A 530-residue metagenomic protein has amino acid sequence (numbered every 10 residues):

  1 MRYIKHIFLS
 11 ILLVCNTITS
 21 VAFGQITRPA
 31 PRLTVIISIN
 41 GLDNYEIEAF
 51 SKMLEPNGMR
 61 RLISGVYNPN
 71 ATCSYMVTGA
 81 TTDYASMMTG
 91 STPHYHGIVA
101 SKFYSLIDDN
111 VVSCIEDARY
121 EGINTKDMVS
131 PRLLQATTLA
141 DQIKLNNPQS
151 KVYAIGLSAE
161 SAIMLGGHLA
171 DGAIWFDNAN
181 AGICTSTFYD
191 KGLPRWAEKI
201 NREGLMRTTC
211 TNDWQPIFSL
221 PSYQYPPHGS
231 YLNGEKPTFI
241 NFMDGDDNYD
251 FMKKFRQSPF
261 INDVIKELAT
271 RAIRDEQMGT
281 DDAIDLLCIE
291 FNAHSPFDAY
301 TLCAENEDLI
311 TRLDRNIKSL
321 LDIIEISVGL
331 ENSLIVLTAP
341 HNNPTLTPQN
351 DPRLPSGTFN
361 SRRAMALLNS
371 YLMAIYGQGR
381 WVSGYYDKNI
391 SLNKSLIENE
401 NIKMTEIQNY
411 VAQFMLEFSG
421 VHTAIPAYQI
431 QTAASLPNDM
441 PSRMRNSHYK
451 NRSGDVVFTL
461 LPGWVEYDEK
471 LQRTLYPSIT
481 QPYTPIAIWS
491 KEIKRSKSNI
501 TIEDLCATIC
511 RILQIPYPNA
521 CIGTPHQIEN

Functional and structural regions predicted by a protein language model:
V14-A22: C-terminal segment of classical bacterial N-terminal signal peptides
Q25-V66, C521: Active-site-proximal N-terminal segment of extracellular/periplasmic enzymes that hydrolyze or transfer
D43-A49, T72-S74, T125-S130, M252-P259 (+3 more regions): Second-shell loop/turn segments in exported
E46, F255-D281, H294-S333, I509: A long, amphipathic alpha-helix that forms part of the scaffold/cap immediately adjacent to metal-dependent active
I47-Y95, Q149-I155: Short, structured active-site-proximal loop/turn typified by the sulfatase FGly-forming signature C/S-X-P-X-R
N70, G79, S101-M128, A136 (+5 more regions): Secreted, luminal/periplasmic, and some membrane-associated catalytic domains that remodel anionic oxygen-ester
T92, A100-A283, N292-F297, S419: His/Asp/Glu-rich, glycine-adjacent segments that coordinate divalent cations and/or stabilize oxyanion chemistry on
R362-T405, Q472-I512, Q527-N530: Substrate-binding rim/cap in mid-to-C-terminal beta-strand-loop elements of soluble/periplasmic
